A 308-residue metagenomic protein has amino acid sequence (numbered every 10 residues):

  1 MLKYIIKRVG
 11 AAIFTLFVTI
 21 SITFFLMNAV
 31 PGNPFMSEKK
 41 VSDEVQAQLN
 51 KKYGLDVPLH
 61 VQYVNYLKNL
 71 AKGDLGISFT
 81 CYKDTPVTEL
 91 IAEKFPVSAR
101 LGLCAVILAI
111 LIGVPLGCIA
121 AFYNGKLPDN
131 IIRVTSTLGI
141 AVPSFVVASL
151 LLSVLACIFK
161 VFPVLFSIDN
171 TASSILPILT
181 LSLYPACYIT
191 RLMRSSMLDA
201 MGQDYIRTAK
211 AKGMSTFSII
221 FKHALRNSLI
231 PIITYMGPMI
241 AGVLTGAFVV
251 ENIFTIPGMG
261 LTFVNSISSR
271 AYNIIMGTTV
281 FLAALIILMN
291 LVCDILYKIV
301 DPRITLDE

Functional and structural regions predicted by a protein language model:
L2-K3, F95-P128, S144, I168-E308: Alpha-helical transmembrane segments of integral membrane proteins, especially multi-pass inner/plasma-membrane
I6-F17: N-terminal signal-anchor/signal peptide hydrophobic helix marking the start of the first transmembrane segment
A12, I20, E44, A109-I110 (+5 more regions): Residue-level recognition of pore/gate-forming positions within transmembrane alpha-helices of multi-pass
A12, K94, S98, V134-A141 (+1 more regions): Residue-level signal for discrete positions within transmembrane alpha-helices of multi-pass small-molecule
L16, I20, F24-A29, F145 (+4 more regions): Membrane-embedded alpha-helical segments of multi-pass transporters/permeases
L16-V64, T80, K160-L176: Hydrophobic alpha-helical transmembrane segments of membrane transport/permease proteins and related membrane-embedded
T23-A29, Y66-K68, V134-P163, L181-Y184: Membrane-water interface segments at the C-terminal ends of transmembrane alpha-helices in multi-pass inner-membrane
D56-V114: An internal, D/E-rich "acidic patch" concept
